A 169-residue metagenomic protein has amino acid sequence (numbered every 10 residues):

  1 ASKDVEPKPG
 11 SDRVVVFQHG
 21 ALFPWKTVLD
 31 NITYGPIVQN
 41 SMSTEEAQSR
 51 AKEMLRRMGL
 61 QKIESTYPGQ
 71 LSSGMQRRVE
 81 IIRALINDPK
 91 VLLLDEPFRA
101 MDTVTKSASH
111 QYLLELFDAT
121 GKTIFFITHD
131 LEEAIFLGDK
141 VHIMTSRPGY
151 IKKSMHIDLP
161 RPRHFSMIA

Functional and structural regions predicted by a protein language model:
A1-F17, V38, T44-S49, F165-A169: ABC ATPase NBD coupling module
V15, V79-A84, D88: ABC ATPase nucleotide-binding domain "signature" region
Q18-F23, D130: Catalytic "switch" loops of ABC-type ATPases
L29-V38, Q48, K52, H156: Short helical segment in ABC ATPase nucleotide-binding domains corresponding to the A-loop/adjacent helical element
T44-I63, E115: Conserved ABC ATPase "signature" region
T66-G69, N87: Conserved signature/switch motifs of ABC ATPase nucleotide-binding domains
L92-D95: Catalytic Walker B motif of ABC-type/P-loop ATPase nucleotide-binding domains
G121-I127: Conserved H-loop
